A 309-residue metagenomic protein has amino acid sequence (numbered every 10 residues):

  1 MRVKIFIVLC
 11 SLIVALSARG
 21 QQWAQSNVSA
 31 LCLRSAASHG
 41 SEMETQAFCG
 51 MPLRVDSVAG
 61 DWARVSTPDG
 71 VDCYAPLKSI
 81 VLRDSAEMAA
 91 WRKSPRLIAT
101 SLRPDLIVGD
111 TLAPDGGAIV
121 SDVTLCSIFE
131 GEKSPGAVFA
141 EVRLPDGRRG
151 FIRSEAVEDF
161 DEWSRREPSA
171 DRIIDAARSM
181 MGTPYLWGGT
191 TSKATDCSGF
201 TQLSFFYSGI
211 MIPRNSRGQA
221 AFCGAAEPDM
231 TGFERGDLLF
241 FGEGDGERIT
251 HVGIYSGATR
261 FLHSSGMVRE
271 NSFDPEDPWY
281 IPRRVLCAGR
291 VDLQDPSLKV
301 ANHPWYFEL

Functional and structural regions predicted by a protein language model:
R2-L9: Sec-dependent signal peptide recognition, specifically the positively charged N-region followed immediately by
C10-R19: Hydrophobic h-region of N-terminal signal peptides that target proteins for export in Gram-negative bacteria
Q21-W23, V28-S29, A37-S38, T45 (+8 more regions): Boundary regions of SH3-family modules and the immediately adjacent low-complexity/disordered segments in eukaryotic
S41-Q46, G117-D122, E227-G232: Short, surface-exposed secondary-structure edge patches
A47, G109, G117-S121, S127 (+4 more regions): Glycine-rich catalytic cores of cysteine/serine-nucleophile enzymes that process amide/ester linkages in cell-envelope
M51, S127, G236-D237: Structural motif
L82, E158-F160, A226-P228, T250 (+1 more regions): Aromatic- and glycine-rich peptidoglycan recognition patches
Y185-G199, L203-R235: Catalytic cysteine-centered active-site loop
